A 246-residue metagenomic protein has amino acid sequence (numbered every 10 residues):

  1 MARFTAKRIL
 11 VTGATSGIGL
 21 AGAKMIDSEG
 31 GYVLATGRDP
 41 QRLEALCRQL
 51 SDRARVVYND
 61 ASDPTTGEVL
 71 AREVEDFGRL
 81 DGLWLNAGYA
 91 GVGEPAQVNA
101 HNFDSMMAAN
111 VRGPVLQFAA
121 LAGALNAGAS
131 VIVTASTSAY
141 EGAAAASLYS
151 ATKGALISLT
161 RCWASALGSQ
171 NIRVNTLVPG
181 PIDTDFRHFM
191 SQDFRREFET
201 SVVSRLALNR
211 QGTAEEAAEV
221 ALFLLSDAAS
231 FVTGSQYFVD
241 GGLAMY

Functional and structural regions predicted by a protein language model:
T15-S16: Conserved glycine-rich cofactor-binding loop
E29-A45: Conserved glycine-rich Rossmann-like NAD(P)H-binding loop of the short-chain dehydrogenase/reductase
E94-P95, N99-M107, F198, V202: Substrate-binding pocket helix/loop in short-chain dehydrogenase/reductase
F118, T152, T160: Active-site helix of classical SDR
G123, S165-S169, S230: Alpha-helical segment proximal to the catalytic Tyr-Lys
S136: Residue(s) in the substrate-gating loop at a strand-loop-helix junction that position the organic substrate next
E141, L222, T233-Y246: Short C-terminal tail/terminal secondary-structure segment of NAD(P)H-dependent dehydrogenase/reductase domains
